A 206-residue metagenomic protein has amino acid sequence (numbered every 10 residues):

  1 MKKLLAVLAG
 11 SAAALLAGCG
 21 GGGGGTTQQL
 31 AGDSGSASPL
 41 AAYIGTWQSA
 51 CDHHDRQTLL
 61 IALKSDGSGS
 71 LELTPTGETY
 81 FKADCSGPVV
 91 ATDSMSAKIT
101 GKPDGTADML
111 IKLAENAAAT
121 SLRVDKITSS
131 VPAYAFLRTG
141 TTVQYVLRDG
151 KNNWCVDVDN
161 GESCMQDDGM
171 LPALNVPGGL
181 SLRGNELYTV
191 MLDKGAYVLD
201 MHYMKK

Functional and structural regions predicted by a protein language model:
M1-L8: Bacterial N-terminal signal peptides that target proteins for export
L15-G18: C-terminal motif of bacterial Sec signal peptides marking the signal peptidase cleavage site
G20-G24: Bacterial signal peptide processing site
T27-Q48, L60-K64: N-terminal helix-cap/turn-to-beta initiation motif at the start of protein domains
D52-R56, G77-R183: Contiguous, well-ordered beta-strand patches that form the walls/edges of small beta-barrel/beta-sandwich domains
D66-S68, D104: Acidic/polar residues in short coil/turn loops that connect beta-strands within repeat-based beta-sheet scaffolds
G179-L199: Short, exposed beta-strand-loop hairpins at the edges of beta-sheets in extracellular/periplasmic proteins
K205-K206: Short, solvent-exposed mixed-charge patches
